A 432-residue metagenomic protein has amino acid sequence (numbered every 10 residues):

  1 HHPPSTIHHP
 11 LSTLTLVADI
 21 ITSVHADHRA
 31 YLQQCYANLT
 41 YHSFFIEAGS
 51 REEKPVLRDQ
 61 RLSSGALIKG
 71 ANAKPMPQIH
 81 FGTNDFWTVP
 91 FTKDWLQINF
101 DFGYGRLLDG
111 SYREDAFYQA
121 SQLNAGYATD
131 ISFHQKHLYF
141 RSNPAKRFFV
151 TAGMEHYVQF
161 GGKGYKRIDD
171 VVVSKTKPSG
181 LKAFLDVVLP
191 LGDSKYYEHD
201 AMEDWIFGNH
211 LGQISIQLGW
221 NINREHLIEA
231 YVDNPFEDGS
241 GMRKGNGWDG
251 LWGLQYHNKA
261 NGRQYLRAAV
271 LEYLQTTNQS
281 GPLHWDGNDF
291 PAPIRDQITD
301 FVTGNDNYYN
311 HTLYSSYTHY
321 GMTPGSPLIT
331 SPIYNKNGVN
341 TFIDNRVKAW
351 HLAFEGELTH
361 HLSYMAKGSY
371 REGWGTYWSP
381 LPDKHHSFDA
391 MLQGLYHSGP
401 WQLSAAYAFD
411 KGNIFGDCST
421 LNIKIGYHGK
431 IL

Functional and structural regions predicted by a protein language model:
H2-T15, T40-S43, E47, F86-F100 (+6 more regions): Short loop/turn motifs that connect adjacent beta-strands in outer-membrane beta-barrel proteins
P10-N38, E53-N72: Surface-exposed loop and membrane-interface regions of Gram-negative outer-membrane beta-barrel proteins
L14-T22, L39, I46-E52, I98-R106 (+6 more regions): Transmembrane beta-barrel strands of outer-membrane/channel proteins
D19, L62-G65, F117-N124, Y197-M202 (+1 more regions): Extracytoplasmic loops and strand-loop junctions of Gram-negative outer membrane beta-barrel proteins
D27-Y31, R58-G65, G110-L123, K163-I168 (+4 more regions): Outer-membrane beta-barrel translocator domains and adjoining extracellular loop/strand segments of Gram-negative
E53-D170: Internal, well-ordered domain-core segments that constitute the primary functional module of diverse proteins
Q122-E237, N246: Extended alpha-helical scaffolds
E198-S215, G219-L432: Outer-membrane beta-barrel pore domains
